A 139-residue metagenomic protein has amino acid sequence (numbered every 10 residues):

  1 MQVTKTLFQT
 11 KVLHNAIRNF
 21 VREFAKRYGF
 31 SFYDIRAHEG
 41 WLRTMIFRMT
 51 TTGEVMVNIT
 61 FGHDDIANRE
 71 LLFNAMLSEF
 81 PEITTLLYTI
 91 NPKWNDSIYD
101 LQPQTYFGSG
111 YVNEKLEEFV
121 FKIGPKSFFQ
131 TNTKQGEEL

Functional and structural regions predicted by a protein language model:
M1-L139: Accessory RNA-recognition modules of RNA-modification enzymes
